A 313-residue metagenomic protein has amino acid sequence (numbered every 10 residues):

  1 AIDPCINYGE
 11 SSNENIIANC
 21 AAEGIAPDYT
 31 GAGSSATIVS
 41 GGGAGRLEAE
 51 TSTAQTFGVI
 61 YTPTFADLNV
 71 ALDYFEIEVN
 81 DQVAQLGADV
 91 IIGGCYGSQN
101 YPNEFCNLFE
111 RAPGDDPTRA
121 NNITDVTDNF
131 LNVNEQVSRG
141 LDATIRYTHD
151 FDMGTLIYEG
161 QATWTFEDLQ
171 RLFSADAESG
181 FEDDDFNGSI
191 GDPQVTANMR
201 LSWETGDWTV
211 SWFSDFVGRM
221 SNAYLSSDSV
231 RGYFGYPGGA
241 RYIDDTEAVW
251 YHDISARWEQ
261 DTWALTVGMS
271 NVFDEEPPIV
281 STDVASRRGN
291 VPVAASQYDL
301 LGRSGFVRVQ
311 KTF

Functional and structural regions predicted by a protein language model:
A1-A49, N69-V70, Y74-T118, S221 (+1 more regions): Surface-exposed extracellular loop regions of Gram-negative outer-membrane beta-barrel proteins, predominantly
A1-V70, V126-L141, G191-Q194, D245 (+2 more regions): Outer-membrane beta-barrel signature, preferentially recognizing the C-terminal barrel domain of Gram-negative
A36-A44, N122-F130, A175-N187, G191-P193 (+3 more regions): Extracytoplasmic loops and strand-loop junctions of Gram-negative outer membrane beta-barrel proteins
E50, I60-T64, R146-D152, S202-G206 (+4 more regions): Structural signature of outer-membrane beta-barrel channels/translocons
N69-S226, R308-T312: Gram-negative outer-membrane beta-barrel transporters
E78-N80, F166-E167, S214-G232, R257-F313: C-terminal beta-signal and adjacent terminal beta-strands/loops of Gram-negative outer-membrane beta-barrel proteins
Y242-D244, R257-W258: Hydrophobic alpha-helical bundle architecture
Y251-S255: Short glycine-rich, acidic/polar surface loops and turns
